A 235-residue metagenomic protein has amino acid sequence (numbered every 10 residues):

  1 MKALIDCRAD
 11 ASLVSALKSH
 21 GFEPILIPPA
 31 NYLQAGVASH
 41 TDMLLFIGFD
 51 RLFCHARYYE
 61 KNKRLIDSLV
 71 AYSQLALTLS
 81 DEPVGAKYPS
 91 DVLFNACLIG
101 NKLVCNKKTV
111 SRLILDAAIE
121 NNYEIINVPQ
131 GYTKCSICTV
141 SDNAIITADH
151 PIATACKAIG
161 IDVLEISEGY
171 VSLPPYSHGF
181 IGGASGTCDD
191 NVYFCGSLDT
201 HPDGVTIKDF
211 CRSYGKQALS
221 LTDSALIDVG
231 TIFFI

Functional and structural regions predicted by a protein language model:
M1-I235: The feature marks the mature, well-folded catalytic cores of soluble enzymes
